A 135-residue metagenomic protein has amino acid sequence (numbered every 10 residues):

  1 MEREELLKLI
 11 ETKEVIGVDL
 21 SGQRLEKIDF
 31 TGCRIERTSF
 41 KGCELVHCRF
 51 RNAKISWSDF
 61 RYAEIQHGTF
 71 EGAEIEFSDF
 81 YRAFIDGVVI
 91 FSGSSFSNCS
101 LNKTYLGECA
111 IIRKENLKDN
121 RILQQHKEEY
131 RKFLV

Functional and structural regions predicted by a protein language model:
M1-V135: Tandem repeat scaffolds
